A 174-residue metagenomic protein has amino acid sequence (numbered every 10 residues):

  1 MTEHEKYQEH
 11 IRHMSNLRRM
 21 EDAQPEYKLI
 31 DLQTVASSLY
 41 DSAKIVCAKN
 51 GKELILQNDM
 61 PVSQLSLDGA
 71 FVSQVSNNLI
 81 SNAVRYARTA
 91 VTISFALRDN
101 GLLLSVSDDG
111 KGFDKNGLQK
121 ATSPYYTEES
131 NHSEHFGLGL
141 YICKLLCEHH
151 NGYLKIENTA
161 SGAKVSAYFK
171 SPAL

Functional and structural regions predicted by a protein language model:
T2-Y7: Short alpha-helical segment of the dimerization/phosphotransfer core of two-component systems
E21-E26, Q64-L67: Conserved micro-motifs of the catalytic ATP-binding
K28, E53-S63: Conserved catalytic submotifs in the C-terminal HATPase_c
T89, N151-G152: Conserved glycine-rich
D108: Acidic ATP/Mg2+-coordinating residue in the GHKL
F113-Y126: Short conserved segment of the HATPase_c
G139-C143: Short alpha-helical Gxxx[C/S/T] motif in the catalytic ATP-binding
L146-C147: Detector for a conserved hydrophobic position within an alpha-helical segment of the HATPase_c
